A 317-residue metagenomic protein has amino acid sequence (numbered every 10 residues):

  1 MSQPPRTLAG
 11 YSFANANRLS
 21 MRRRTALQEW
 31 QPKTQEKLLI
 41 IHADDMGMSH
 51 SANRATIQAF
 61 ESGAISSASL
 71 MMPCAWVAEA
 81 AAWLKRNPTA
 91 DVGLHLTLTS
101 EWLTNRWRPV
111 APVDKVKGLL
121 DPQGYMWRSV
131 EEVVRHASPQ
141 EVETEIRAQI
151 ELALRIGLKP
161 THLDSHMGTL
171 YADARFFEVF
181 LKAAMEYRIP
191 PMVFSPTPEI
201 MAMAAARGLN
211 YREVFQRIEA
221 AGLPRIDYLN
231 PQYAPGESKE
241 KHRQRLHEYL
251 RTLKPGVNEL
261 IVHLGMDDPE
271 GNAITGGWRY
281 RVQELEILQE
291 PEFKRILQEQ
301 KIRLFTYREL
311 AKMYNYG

Functional and structural regions predicted by a protein language model:
R6, N15-I40: N-terminal pre-catalytic segment of deacetylase/amide-hydrolase enzymes
W30-L103: Active-site beta->alpha N-cap acidic-glycine motif
L38-I40, I65-S69, T89-H95, P160-D164 (+3 more regions): Structural preference for beta-strand elements that scaffold enzyme active sites
D44-M46, P73, H95-E101, H166-G168 (+4 more regions): Active-site beta-loop-alpha junctions enriched in small/polar residues
T56-S62, E79-D91, R108-D121, R155 (+2 more regions): Acidic (Asp/Glu)-rich catalytic clusters
R106-V133, G276-R279: Active-site gating loops and adjacent loop-to-helix segments of metal-dependent hydrolytic enzymes
P139, R147-E219, L223-P224, G236-H242 (+1 more regions): Catalytic domains of cell-wall/extracellular-matrix polysaccharide-remodeling enzymes, centered on de-N-acetylation
P191, I274-G317: C-terminal domain-boundary segment and adjacent tail
